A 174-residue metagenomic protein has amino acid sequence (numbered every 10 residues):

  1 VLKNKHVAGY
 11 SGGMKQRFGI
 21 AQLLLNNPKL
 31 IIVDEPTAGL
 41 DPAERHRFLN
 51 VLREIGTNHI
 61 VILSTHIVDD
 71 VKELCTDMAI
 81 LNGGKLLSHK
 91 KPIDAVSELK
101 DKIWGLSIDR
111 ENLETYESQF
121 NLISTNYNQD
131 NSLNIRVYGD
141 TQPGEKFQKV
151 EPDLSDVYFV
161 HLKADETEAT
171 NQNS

Functional and structural regions predicted by a protein language model:
V1-N82, S88: ABC transporter nucleotide-binding domains
N4, D101-I103, T167-T170: Repeat-unit-sized solenoid/scaffold elements
Y10, F48, W104, Y158-F159: Aromatic side chains
F18, G56, N112, E166-T167: Amphipathic alpha-helical interaction segments
F48-V137: ABC transporter nucleotide-binding domain
S124-S174: C-terminal coupling/interaction segments
